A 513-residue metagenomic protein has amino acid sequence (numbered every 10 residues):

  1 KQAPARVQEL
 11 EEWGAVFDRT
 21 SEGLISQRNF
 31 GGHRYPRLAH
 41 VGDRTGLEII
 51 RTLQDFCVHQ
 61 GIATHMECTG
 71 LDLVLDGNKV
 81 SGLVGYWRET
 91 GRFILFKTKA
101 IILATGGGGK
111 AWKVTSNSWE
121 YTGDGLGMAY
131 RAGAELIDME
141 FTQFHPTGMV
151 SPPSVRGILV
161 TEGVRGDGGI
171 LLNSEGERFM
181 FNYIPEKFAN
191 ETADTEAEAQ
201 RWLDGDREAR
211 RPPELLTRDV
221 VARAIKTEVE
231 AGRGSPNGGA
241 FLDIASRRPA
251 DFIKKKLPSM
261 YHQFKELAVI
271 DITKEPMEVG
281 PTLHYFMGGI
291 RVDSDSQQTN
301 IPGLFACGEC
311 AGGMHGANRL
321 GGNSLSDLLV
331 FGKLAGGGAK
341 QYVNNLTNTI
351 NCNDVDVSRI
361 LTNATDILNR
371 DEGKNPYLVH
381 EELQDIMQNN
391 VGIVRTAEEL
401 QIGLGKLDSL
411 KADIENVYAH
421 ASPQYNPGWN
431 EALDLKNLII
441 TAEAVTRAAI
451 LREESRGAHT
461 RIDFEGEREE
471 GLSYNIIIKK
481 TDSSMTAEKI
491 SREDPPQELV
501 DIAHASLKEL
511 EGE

Functional and structural regions predicted by a protein language model:
K1-F17, A134-I137, T142: Conserved FAD-binding subdomain of flavin-dependent enzymes
A5, E9-E12, E48, T52-H59 (+11 more regions): Alpha-helical scaffold segments in soluble metabolic enzymes
R6-R92, K97, A104, G148-P152: Conserved redox-cofactor binding core of oxidoreductases
E9, A15-A39, D76, R165 (+7 more regions): Glycine- and aromatic-enriched mobile tails/lids
W13, T20-S21, V41-D43, E67-T69 (+17 more regions): Fold-independent oxyanion-binding glycine-rich loops and adjacent beta-strand/coil segments at enzyme active sites
A63-K110, E140-H145, A245, S259-Q297 (+6 more regions): Conserved mixed alpha/beta core segments that line enzyme active sites in large multi-domain catalysts
A100-I158, N190, N318-G338: Glycine-rich loop(s) and the adjacent beta-strand/alpha-helix scaffold that form part
E135-E266, G338-N344, H380, D385: An anion/pyrophosphate-binding glycine-rich loop and adjacent beta-alpha core in soluble alpha-beta enzymes
